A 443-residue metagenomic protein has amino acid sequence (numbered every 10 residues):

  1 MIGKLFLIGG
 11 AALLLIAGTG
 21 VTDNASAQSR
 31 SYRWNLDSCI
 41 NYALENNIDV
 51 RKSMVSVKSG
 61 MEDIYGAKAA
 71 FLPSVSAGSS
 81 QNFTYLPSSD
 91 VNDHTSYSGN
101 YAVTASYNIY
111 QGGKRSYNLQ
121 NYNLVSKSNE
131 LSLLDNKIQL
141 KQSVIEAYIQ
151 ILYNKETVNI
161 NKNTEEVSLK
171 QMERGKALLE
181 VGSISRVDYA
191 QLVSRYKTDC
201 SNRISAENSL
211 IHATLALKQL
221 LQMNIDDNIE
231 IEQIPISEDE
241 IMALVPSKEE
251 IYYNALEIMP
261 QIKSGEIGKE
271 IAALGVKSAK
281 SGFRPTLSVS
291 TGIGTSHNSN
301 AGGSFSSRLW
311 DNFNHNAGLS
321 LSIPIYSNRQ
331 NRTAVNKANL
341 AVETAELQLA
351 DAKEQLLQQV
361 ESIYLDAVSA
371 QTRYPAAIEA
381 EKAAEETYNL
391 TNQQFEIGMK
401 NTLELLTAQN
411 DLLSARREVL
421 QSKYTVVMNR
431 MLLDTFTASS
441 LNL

Functional and structural regions predicted by a protein language model:
M1-L36, N442: Bacterial Sec-dependent N-terminal signal peptides
A25-S76, S80, I225, I231-E270 (+2 more regions): Bacterial Sec-pathway N-terminal export signals of envelope proteins
S26-Q150, L287, T291, R329-R332: Short flexible linkers and secondary-structure junctions
Q28-Y32, G78-Y107, N118, I234-L244 (+3 more regions): Small/polar, glycine/serine/threonine/aspartate-rich low-complexity segments that form flexible
R51-V55, K68-A69, T95, I109-K137 (+5 more regions): Sec/SRP-type N-terminal targeting helices
A102-T104, Y148, Y252, G318-S320 (+1 more regions): Membrane-embedded beta-strand positions in outer-membrane beta-barrel channels/transporters
Q139-N254, D366, A370, V419: Periplasmic alpha-helical coiled-coil/stalk elements that build and connect Gram-negative outer-membrane
S201-M223, E381-S439: Short segments within alpha-helical structural elements
